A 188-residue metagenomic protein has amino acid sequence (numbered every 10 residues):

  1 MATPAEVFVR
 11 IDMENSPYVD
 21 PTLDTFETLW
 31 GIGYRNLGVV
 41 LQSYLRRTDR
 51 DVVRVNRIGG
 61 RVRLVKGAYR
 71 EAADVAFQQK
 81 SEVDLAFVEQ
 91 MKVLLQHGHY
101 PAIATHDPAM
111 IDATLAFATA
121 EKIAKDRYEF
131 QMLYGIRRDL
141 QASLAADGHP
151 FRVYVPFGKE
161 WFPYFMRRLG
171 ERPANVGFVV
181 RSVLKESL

Functional and structural regions predicted by a protein language model:
M1-L188: Positively charged, amphipathic and often flexible ligand-engagement surfaces
